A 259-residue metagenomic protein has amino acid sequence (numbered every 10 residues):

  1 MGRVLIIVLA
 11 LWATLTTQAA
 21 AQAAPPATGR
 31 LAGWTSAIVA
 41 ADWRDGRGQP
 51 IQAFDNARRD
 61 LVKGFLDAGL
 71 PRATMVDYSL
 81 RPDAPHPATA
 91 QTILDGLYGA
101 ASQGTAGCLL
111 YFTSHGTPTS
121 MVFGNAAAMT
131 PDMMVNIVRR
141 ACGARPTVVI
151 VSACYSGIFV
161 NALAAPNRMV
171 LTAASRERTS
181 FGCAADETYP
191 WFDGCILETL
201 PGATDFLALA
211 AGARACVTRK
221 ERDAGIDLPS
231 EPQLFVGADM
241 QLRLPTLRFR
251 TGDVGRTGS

Functional and structural regions predicted by a protein language model:
R3-V4, A19-A106, G182, E187-T188 (+1 more regions): Boundary/activation segment at the start of structured domains
L5-T16: Bacterial N-terminal signal peptides
L31-S36, P71-M75, Q103-C108, C142-V148 (+2 more regions): Loop/turn elements at helix/coil->beta-strand transitions in domains of secreted/extracellular proteins
A37-A40, G107-G116, V148-V151, L209: Beta-strand elements within well-structured catalytic alpha/beta cores of enzymes that handle phosphate/sulfate esters
D42-G46, R72, R81-P85, S114-T119 (+4 more regions): Solvent-exposed loop/turn segments at secondary-structure junctions within structured extracellular/periplasmic domains
A53-D60, G64, L70, A88 (+9 more regions): Extracytoplasmic/secreted proteins, especially bacterial periplasmic and envelope-associated proteins
Q103-T105, T113-G143: A short, glycine/acidic-enriched catalytic loop
V148-G237: Active-site-proximal C-terminal subdomain of hydrolase catalytic domains
